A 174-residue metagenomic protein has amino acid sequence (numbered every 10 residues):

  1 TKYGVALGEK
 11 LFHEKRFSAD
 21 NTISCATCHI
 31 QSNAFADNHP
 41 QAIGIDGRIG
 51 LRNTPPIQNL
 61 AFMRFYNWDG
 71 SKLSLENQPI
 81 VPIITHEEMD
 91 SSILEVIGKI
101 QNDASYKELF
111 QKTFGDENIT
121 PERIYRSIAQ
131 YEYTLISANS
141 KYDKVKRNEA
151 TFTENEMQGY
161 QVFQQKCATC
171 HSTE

Functional and structural regions predicted by a protein language model:
T1-E174: Periplasmic c-type cytochrome electron-transfer domains
